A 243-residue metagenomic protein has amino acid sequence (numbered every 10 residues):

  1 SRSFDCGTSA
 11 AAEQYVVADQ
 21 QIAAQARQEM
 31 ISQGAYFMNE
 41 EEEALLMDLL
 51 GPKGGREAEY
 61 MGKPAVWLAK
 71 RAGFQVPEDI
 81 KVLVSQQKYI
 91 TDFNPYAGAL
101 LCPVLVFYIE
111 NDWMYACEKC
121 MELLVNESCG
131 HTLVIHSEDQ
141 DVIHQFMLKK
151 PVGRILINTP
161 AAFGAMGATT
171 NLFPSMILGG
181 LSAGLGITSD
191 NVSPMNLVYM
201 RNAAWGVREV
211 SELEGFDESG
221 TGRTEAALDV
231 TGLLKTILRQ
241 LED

Functional and structural regions predicted by a protein language model:
S1-T91: ALDH superfamily catalytic-core signature
F74-E242: Conserved C-terminal structural/oligomerization subdomain of aldehyde/semialdehyde dehydrogenase
